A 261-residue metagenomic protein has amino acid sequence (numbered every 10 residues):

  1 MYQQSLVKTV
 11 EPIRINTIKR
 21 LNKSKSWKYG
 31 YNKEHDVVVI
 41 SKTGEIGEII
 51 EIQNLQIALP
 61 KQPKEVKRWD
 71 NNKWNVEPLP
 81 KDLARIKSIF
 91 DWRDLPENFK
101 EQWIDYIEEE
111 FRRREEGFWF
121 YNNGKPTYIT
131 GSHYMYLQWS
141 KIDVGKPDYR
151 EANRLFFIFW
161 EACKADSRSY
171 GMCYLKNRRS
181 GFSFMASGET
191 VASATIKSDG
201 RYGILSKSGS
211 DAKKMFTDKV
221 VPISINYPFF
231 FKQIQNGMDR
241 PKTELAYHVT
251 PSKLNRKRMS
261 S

Functional and structural regions predicted by a protein language model:
Y2-S261: Phosphate/NTP-binding elements of NTP-utilizing enzymes
